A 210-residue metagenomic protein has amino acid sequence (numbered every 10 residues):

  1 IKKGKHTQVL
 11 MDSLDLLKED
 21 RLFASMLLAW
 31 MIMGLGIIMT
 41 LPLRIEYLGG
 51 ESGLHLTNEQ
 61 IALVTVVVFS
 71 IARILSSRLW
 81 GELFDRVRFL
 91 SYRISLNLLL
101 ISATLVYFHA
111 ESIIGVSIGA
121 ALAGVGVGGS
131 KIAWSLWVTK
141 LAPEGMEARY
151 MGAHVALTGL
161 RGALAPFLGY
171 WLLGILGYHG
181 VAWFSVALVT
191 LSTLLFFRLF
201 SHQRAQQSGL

Functional and structural regions predicted by a protein language model:
I1-L28, L210: Juxtamembrane intracellular "pre-TM" segments in multi-pass secondary transporters
P42-I61: Short amphipathic helix-loop junctions that connect adjacent transmembrane helices in Major Facilitator Superfamily/SLC
N58-E59, E144-H154: Loop-to-transmembrane helix entry/capping segments in MFS-fold secondary transporters and related SLC/MFSD carriers
L75-R88, L173: Helix-to-loop junctions at the C-terminal end of transmembrane segments in multipass secondary transporters
S91-V106, V186: Structural signature of the two symmetry-related core transmembrane helices
F108-G119: Helix-loop junctions at membrane interfaces in 12-TM secondary transporters
G129-A142: Intracellular juxtamembrane helix-capping segments at the cytosolic ends of symmetry-related transmembrane helices
L173-V189: A membrane-interface helix-boundary motif in multi-pass transporters
